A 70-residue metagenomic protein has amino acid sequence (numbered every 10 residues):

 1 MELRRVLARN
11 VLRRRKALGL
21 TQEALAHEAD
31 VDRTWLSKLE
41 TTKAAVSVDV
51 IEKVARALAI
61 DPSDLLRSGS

Functional and structural regions predicted by a protein language model:
M1-V6: A detector for short, charged/polar N-terminal pre-domain segments
R9-E28: Short basic helix-loop element that most often maps to the first helix and adjoining turn of HTH DNA-binding modules
V11, L25-A26, L36-L39, L65: Conserved hydrophobic/aromatic packing and binding residues within compact polymer-binding modules
E23, T34, E52: Residues within helix-turn-helix
D30-A45: Recognition helix of helix-turn-helix/homeodomain-like DNA-binding domains that insert into the DNA major groove
S47-D64: DNA major-groove recognition helix of helix-turn-helix/homeodomain DNA-binding modules
D64-S70: Short amphipathic recognition helices of helix-turn-helix/homeodomain-type DNA-binding modules
